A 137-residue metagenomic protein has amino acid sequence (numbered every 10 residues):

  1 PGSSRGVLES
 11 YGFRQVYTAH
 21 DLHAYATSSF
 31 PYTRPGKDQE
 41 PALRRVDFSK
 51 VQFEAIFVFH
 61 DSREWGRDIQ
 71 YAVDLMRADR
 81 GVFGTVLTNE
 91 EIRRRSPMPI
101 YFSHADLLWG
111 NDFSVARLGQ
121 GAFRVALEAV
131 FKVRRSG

Functional and structural regions predicted by a protein language model:
P1-G137: HAD-like aspartate-dependent phosphatase fold
